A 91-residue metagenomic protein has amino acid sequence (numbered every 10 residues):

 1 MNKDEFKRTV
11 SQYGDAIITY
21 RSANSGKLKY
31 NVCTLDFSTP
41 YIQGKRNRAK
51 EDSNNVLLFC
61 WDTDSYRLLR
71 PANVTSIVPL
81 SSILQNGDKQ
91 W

Functional and structural regions predicted by a protein language model:
M1-E5, D52, I77-Q90: Ribonuclease/tRNase effector modules and their secretory precursors
M1-K7, N31-K45: Charged, amphipathic alpha-helical segments
R8-Y13, E51: Short, 15-30-residue, compositionally biased linear elements with alpha-helical propensity or flexible coil
Q12-S22: A short, Trp-centered hydrophobic/proline-enriched beta-strand micro-motif
D15, Q90-W91: Intrinsically disordered, low-complexity regulatory segments in tyrosine-phosphorylation signaling proteins
D36-R67: Acidic, aromatic-enriched beta-alpha/helix-loop junctions
S38-P40, D64-I83: Structured surface patches comprising rigid loops and adjacent beta-strands/short helices at the edges of well-ordered
